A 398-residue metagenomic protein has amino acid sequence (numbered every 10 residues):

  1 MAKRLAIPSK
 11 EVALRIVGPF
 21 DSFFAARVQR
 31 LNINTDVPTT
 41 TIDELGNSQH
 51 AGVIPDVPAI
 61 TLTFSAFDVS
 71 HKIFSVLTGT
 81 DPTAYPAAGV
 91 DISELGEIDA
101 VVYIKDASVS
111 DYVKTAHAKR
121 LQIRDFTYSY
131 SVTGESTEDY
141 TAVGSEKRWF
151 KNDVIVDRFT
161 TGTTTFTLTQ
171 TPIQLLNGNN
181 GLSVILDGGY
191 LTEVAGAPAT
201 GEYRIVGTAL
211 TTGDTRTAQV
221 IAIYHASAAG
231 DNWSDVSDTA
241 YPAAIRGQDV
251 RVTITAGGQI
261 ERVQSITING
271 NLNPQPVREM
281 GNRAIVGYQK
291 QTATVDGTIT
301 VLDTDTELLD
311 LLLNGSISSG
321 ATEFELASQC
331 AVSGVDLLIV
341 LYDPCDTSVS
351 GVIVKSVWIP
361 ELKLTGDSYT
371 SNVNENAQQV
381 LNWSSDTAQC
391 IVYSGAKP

Functional and structural regions predicted by a protein language model:
M1-P398: Signature of extracytoplasmic/envelope-associated structural regions
